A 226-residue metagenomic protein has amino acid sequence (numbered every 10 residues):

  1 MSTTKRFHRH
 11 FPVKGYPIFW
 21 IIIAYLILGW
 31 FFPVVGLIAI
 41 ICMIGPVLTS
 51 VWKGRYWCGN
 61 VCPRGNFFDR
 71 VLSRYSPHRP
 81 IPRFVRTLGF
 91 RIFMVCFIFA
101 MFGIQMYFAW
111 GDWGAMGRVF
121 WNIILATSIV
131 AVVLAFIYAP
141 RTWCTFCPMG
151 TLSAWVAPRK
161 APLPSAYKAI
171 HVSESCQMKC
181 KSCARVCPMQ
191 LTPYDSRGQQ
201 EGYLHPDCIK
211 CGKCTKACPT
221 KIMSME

Functional and structural regions predicted by a protein language model:
M1-E226: Non-ligating segments of multi-cofactor redox enzymes
